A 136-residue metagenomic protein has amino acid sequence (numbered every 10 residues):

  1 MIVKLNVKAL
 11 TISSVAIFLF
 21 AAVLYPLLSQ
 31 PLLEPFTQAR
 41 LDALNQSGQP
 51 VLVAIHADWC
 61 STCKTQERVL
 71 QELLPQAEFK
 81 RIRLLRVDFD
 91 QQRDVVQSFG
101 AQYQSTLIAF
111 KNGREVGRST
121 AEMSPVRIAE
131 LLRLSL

Functional and structural regions predicted by a protein language model:
M1-P35, L136: N-terminal targeting signals for export/organelle localization
Q38, D42, E67-Q71, R93 (+2 more regions): Extracytoplasmic/secreted envelope proteins and their assembly/folding machinery, especially bacterial periplasmic
Q46-D58: Short active-site neighborhood of thiol/selenol oxidoreductases, capturing the structured segment around
I55, F79-D94: Thiol-based oxidoreductase modules, predominantly thioredoxin-like and allied folds used for disulfide exchange
C60-C63, L107: The canonical Cys-X-X-Cys-His
K64-E78: Typically the conserved alpha-helix immediately C-terminal to a functionally engaged Cys/Sec in thioredoxin-like
R93, F99-I108: Structural micro-motif
A109-L136: Non-catalytic, surface beta->alpha helical segment in thiol-disulfide oxidoreductase systems
